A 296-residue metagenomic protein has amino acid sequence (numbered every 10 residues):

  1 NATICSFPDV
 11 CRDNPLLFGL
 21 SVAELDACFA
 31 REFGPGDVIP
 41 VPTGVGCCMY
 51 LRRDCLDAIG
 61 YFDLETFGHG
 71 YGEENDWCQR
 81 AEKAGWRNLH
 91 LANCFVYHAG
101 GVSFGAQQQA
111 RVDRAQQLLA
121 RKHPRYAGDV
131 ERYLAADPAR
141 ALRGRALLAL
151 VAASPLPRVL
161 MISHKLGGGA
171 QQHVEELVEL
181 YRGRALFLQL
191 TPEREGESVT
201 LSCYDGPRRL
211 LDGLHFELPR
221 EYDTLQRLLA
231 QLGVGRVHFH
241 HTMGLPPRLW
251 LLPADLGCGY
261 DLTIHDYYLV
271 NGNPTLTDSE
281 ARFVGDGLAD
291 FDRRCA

Functional and structural regions predicted by a protein language model:
N1-G60, N75, A84, C94-G101 (+4 more regions): Acidic/His-rich active-site region of diverse nucleotide-sugar glycosyltransferases
A2-S6, Y97-G100, F104-A106, G168-G169 (+3 more regions): Short catalytic/ligand-binding loop motif for oxyanion handling, primarily in non-cytosolic enzymes, centered on
Y61, K83, R87, Q108-G169 (+1 more regions): Terminal low-complexity segments of carbohydrate-biosynthetic enzymes
G70-D76: Acidic donor-binding loop at a coil-to-helix junction in glycosyltransferase catalytic cores that engages
L147-Y204, L256-C258: N-terminal subdomain of nucleotide-sugar transferases
T200-Q226, F239: A short, charged, and often flexible helix/loop element on the N-terminal side of the glycosyltransferase catalytic
G206, D266-A296: Acceptor-binding helix/loop patch of EC 2.4 sugar-transfer enzymes, predominantly nucleotide-sugar-dependent
L228-L245, C258-T263: Short N-terminal targeting/anchoring amphipathic segment
